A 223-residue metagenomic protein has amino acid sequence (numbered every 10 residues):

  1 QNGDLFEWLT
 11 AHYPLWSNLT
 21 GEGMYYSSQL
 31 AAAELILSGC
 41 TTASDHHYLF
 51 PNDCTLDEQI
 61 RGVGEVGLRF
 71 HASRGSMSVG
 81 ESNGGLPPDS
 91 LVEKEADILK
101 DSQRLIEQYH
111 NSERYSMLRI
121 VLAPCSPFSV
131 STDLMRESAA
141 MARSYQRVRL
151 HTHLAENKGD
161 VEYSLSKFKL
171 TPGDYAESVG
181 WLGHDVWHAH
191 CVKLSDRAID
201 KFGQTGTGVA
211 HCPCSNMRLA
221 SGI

Functional and structural regions predicted by a protein language model:
N2-H46, F50-R69, L99-Y115: Alpha-helical scaffold segments that flank or form the walls of functional sites
G21, Y48-L49, E162, W187-A189 (+1 more regions): A generic secondary-structure micro-motif detector that highlights 1-2 residue hydrophobic/ambivalent hotspots embedded
C40, L68, R147, G206-T207: A structural motif
S44, H71, H151, A210-H211: Conserved beta-strand positions in the central sheet of alpha/beta enzyme cores
H46-N52, A123-P127, C214-M217: Conserved short loop/turn motifs at secondary-structure junctions
C54-V192, R197: Metal-coordinating catalytic core of metallo-dependent amide/deamination hydrolases
W181-I223: Active-site-adjacent C-terminal substructures of enzyme catalytic domains
